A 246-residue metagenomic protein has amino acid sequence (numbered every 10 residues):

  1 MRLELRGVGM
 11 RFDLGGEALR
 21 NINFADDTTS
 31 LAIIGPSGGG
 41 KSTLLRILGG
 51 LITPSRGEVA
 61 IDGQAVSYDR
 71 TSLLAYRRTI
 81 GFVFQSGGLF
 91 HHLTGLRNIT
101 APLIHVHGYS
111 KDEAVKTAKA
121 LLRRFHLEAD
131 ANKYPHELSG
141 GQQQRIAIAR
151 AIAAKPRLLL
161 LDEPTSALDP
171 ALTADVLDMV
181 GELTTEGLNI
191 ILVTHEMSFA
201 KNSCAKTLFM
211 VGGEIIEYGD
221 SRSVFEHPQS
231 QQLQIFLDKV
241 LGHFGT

Functional and structural regions predicted by a protein language model:
G49: Helix-to-loop junction immediately C-terminal to a conserved catalytic motif
G57-Y68: Conserved ABC transporter NBD signature motif
V66-G81, K111-D112, T185, V224-P228: ABC ATPase NBD coupling module
K111-D130: Conserved ABC ATPase "signature" region
Y134-L138, Q142: Conserved ABC ATPase signature
A153-R157: A short, proline-enriched helix->beta-strand linker immediately N-terminal to the Walker B motif in ABC-type P-loop
L159-D162: Catalytic Walker B motif of ABC-type/P-loop ATPase nucleotide-binding domains
